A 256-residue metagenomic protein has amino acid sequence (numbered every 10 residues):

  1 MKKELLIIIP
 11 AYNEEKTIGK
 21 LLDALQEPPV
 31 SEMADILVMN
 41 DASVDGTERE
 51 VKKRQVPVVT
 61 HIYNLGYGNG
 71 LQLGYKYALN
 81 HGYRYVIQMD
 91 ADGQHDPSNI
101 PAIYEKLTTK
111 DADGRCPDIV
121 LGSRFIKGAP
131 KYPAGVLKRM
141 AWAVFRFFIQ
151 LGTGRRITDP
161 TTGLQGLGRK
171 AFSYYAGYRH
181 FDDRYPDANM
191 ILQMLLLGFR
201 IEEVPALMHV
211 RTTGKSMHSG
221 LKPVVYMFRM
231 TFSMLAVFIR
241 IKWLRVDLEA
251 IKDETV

Functional and structural regions predicted by a protein language model:
M1-A24: N-proximal low-complexity "stem/linker" segments adjacent to membrane-targeting elements
E4-L6, D35, N189: Cell-envelope/extracellular polymer assembly enzymes that use nucleotide-activated donors
L6-P10, V38, T60: Short hydrophobic beta-strand elements that form part of the catalytic alpha/beta core underpinning NDP-sugar/donor
E14-T17, S43, D96: Donor nucleotide-sugar binding loop of glycosyltransferases
D23-M33: Short, acidic, metal-binding catalytic loop of nucleotide-sugar glycosyltransferases
N40-E48, G93: A conserved acidic beta->alpha catalytic loop
Y63-N80, Y85-I87, P97-R184, R211-L221 (+2 more regions): Acceptor/aglycone-binding surface of glycosyltransferases and processive sugar-polymer synthases
R155-R156, R179-D182, I191-H209: Catalytic donor-sugar/metal-binding loop of nucleotide-sugar-dependent glycosyltransferases
